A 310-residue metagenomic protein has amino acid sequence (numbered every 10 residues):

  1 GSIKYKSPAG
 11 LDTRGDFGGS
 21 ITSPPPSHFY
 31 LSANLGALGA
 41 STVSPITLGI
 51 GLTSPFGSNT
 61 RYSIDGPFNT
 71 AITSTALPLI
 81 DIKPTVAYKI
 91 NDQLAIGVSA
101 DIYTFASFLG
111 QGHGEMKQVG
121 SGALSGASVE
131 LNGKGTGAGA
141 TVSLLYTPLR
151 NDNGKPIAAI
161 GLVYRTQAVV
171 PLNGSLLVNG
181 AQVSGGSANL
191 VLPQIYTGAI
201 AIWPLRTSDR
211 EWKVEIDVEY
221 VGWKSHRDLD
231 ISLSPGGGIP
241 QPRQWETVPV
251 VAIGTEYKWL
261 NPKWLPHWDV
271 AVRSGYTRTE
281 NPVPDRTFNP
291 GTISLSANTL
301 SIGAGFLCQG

Functional and structural regions predicted by a protein language model:
G1-S2: Glycine- and acidic-residue-biased ligand/ion/polar-headgroup-sensing regions
Y5-G15, P24-G310: Outer-membrane beta-barrel porins/channels
